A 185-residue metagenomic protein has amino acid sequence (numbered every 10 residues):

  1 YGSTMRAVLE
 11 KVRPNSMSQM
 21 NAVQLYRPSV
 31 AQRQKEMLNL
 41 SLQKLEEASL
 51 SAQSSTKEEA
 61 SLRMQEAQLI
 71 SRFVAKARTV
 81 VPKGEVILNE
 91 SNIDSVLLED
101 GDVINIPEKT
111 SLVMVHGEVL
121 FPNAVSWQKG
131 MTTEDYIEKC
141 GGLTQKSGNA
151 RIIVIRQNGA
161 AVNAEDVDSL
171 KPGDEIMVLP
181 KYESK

Functional and structural regions predicted by a protein language model:
Y1-K185: Ser/Thr/Pro/Gly-biased, low-complexity, turn-/loop-rich segments that often occur immediately after N-terminal
